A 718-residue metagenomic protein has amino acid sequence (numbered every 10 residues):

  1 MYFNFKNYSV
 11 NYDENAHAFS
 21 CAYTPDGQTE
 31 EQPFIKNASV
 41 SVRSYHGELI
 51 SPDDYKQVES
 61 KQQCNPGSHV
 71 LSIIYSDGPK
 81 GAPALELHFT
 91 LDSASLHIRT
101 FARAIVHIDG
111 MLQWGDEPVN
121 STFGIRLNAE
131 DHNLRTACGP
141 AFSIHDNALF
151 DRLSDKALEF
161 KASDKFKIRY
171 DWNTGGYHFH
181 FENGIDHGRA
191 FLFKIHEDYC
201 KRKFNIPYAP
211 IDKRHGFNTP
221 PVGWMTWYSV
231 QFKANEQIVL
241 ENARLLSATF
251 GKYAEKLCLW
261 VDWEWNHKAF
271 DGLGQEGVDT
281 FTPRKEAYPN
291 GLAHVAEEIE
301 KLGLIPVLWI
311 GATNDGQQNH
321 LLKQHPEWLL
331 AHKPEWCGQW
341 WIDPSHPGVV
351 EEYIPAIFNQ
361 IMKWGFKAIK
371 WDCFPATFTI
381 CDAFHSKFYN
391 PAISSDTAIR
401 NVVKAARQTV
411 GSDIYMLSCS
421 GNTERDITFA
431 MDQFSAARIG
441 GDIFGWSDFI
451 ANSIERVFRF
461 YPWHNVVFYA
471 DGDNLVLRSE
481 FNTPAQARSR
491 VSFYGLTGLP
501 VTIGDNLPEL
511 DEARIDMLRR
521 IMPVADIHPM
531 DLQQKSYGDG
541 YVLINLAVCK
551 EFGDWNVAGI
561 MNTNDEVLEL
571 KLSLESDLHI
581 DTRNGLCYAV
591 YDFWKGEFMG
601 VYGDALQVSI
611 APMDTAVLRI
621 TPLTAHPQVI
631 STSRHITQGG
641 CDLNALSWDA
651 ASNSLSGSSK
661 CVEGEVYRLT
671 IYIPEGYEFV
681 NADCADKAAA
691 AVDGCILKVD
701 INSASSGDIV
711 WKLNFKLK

Functional and structural regions predicted by a protein language model:
Y2-K256, A368: Carbohydrate-recognition beta-sandwich/jelly-roll modules in extracellular/periplasmic carbohydrate-active proteins
E117-H132, D577-W594, Y672-D686: Solvent-exposed beta-hairpin/edge-strand motifs
D164-F166, N584-A605, N681-I701: Solvent-exposed beta-strand/loop surfaces of large extracellular or lumenal domains
P220-F358, W364-K387: Aromatic-lined carbohydrate-binding/catalytic grooves of carbohydrate-active enzymes
W224, I299, M416, L496 (+2 more regions): Conserved, mostly hydrophobic/aromatic
L321-E351, D396-E512, Q533, Y537: Glycan-recognition surfaces
Y494-T497, T502, G538-T582, R619-T621 (+1 more regions): Carbohydrate-binding surface patches
G603-G640, D693-K718: C-terminal beta-strand-rich structural cap/linker in extracellular carbohydrate-active enzymes
